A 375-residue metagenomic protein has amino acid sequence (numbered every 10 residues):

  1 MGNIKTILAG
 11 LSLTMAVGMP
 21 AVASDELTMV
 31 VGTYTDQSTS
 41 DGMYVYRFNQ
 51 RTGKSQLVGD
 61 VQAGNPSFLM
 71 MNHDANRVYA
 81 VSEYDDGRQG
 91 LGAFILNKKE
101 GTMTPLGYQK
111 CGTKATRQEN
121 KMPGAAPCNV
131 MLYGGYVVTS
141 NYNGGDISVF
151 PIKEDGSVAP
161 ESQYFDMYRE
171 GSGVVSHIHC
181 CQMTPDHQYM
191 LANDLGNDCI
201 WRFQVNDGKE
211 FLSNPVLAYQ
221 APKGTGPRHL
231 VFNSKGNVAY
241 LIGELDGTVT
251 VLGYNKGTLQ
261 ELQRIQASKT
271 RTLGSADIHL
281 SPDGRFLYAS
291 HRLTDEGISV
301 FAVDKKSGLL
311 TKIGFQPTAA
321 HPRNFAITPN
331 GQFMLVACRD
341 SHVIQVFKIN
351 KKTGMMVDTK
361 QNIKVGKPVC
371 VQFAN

Functional and structural regions predicted by a protein language model:
A23-N49: An edge-strand/N-cap motif at the start of beta-rich repeat modules
Y34-D36, E83-D85, Y142-G144, I152 (+7 more regions): Short loop/turn segments immediately following the C-termini of beta-strands
S38-S40, A63-D74, G112-G134, M167-Y189 (+4 more regions): Beta-rich, blade/repeat-based domains predominating in secreted/periplasmic proteins but also intracellular
R47-G53, F94-T102, V149-A159, F203-F211 (+3 more regions): Short loop/turn segments immediately following beta-strands, especially the blade-tip and inter-blade linker loops
Q56-V61, T104-N120, S162-S172, N214-Q220 (+3 more regions): A short beta-strand motif characteristic of beta-propeller blades
S275-R339: Loop/turn-rich, solvent-exposed surfaces of beta-rich toroidal or solenoidal domains
R339-K348, V357-N375: Blade-level signature of beta-propeller repeat domains, shared across WD40, Kelch, NHL, RCC1 and BNR/Asp-box propellers
